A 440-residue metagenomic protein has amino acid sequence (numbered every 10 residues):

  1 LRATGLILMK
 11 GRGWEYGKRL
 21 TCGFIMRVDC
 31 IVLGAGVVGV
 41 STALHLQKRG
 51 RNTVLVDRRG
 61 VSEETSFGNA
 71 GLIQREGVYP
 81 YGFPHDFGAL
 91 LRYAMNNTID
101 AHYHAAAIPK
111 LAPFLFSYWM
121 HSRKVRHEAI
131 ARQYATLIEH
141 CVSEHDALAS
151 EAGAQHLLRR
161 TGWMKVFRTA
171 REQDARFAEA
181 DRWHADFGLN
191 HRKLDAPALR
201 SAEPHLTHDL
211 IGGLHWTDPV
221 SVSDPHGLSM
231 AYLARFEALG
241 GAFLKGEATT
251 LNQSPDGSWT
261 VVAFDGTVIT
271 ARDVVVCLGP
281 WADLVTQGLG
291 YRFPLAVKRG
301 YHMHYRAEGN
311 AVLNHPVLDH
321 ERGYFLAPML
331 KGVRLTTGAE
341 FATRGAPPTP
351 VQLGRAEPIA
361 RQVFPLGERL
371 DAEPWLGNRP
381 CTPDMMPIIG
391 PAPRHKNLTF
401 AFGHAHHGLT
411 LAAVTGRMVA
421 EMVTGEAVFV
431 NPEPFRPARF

Functional and structural regions predicted by a protein language model:
D29-V54: N-terminal Rossmann-like FAD-binding beta1-loop-alpha1 element of flavoenzymes
K48-F67: Glycine-rich FAD pyrophosphate-binding loop
G71-I73, G77, Y81-M120, T250-Q253 (+3 more regions): Active-site substrate-recognition segment that forms the wall of the catalytic cavity or substrate channel
A112-A231: Rossmann-like flavin
E237-A248: A conserved beta-strand/loop element that lines the FAD pocket in flavoprotein oxidoreductases
E321, P365-F440: C-terminal catalytic lobe of FAD-dependent flavoproteins
